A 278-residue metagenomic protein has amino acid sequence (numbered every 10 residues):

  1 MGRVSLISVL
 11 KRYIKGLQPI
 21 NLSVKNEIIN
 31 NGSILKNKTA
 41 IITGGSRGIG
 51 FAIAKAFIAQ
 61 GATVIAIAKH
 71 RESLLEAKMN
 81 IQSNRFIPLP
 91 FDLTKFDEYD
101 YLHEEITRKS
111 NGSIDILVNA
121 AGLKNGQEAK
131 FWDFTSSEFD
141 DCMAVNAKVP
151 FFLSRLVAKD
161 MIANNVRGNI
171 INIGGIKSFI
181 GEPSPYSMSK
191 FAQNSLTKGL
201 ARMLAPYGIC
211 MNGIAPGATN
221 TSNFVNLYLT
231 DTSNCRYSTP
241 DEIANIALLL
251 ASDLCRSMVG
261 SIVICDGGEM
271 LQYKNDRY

Functional and structural regions predicted by a protein language model:
L10, K25-E27, V259-Y278: Short C-terminal tail/terminal secondary-structure segment of NAD(P)H-dependent dehydrogenase/reductase domains
T39, S46-G48: Conserved glycine-rich cofactor-binding loop
Q60-E76: Conserved glycine-rich Rossmann-like NAD(P)H-binding loop of the short-chain dehydrogenase/reductase
Q127-F131, T135-D140, Y228: Substrate-binding pocket helix/loop in short-chain dehydrogenase/reductase
S154, S189-A192, T197: Active-site helix of classical SDR
A205, C210, M258-G260: Short, small/polar-rich loop/turn modules that mediate ligand/substrate recognition or access, typified
T239-C265, M270-L271: C-terminal substrate-recognition "lid" of short-chain dehydrogenase/reductases
